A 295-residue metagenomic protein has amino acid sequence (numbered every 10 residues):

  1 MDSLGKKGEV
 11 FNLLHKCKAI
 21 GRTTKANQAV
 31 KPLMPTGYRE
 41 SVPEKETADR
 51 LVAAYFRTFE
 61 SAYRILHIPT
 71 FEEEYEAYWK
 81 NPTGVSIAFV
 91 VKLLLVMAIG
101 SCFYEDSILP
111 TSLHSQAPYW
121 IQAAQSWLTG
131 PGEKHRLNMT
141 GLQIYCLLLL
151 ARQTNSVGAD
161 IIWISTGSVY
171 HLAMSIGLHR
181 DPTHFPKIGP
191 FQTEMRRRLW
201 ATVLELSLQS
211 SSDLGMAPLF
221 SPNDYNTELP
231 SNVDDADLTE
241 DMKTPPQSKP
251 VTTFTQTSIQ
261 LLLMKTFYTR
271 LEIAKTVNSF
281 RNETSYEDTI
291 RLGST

Functional and structural regions predicted by a protein language model:
M1-K16, V203: Intrinsically disordered, low-complexity transactivation/modulatory regions of eukaryotic transcription regulators
E9, A19-T140, L147-G158, F185-F191 (+3 more regions): C-terminal transcriptional activation/regulatory domains of eukaryotic transcription factors
V30-P43, A98-S115, S175-T295: C-terminal transactivation domains of fungal Zn(2)-Cys(6)
I87-L94, L142, W163, R197 (+2 more regions): Start-of-helix signal in alpha-solenoid helical-repeat scaffolds, especially tetratricopeptide repeats
A124, I144, L148, S165-M174: Extended, hydrophobic alpha-helical segments in both membrane/secreted and soluble proteins
S126-T129, Y170-H171, G177, E228: Amphipathic alpha-helical segments of tetratricopeptide repeats
S156-S168: Classical protein tyrosine phosphatase
